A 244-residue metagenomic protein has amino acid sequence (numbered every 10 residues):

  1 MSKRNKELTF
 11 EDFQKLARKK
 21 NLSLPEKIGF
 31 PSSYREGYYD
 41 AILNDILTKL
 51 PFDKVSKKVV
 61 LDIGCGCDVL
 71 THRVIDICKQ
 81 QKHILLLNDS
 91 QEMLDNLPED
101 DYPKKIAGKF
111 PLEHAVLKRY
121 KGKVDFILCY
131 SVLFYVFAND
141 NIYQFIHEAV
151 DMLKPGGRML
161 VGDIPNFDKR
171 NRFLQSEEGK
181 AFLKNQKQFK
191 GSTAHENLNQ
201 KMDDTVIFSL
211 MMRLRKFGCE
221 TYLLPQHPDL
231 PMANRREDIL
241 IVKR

Functional and structural regions predicted by a protein language model:
M1-K27: N-terminal, positively charged/glycine-rich alpha-helical extensions of SAM-dependent methyltransferases
G37-S56: Conserved alpha-helix/loop element of class I SAM-dependent methyltransferases that forms part of the SAM/SAH-binding
K57-G66: Conserved class I S-adenosyl-L-methionine
C67-E113: Class I SAM-dependent methyltransferase SAM/SAH-binding core
L128: A conserved beta-strand element that flanks and buttresses the S-adenosyl-L-methionine
V136-E148: A short, conserved alpha-helix within the catalytic core of class I
G156-I164: Conserved beta-strand signature within the Rossmann-like core of class I S-adenosyl-L-methionine
P165-K216, E220-P228: C-terminal alpha-helical "lid/dimerization" subdomain adjacent to the S-adenosyl-L-methionine
